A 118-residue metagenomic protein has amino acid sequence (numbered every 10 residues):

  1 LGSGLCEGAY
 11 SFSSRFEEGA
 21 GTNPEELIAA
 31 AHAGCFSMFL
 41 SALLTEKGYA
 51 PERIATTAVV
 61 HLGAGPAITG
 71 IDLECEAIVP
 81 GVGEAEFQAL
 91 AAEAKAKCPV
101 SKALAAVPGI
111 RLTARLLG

Functional and structural regions predicted by a protein language model:
L1-A30, S37-G118: Extended beta-strand/beta-hairpin segments
